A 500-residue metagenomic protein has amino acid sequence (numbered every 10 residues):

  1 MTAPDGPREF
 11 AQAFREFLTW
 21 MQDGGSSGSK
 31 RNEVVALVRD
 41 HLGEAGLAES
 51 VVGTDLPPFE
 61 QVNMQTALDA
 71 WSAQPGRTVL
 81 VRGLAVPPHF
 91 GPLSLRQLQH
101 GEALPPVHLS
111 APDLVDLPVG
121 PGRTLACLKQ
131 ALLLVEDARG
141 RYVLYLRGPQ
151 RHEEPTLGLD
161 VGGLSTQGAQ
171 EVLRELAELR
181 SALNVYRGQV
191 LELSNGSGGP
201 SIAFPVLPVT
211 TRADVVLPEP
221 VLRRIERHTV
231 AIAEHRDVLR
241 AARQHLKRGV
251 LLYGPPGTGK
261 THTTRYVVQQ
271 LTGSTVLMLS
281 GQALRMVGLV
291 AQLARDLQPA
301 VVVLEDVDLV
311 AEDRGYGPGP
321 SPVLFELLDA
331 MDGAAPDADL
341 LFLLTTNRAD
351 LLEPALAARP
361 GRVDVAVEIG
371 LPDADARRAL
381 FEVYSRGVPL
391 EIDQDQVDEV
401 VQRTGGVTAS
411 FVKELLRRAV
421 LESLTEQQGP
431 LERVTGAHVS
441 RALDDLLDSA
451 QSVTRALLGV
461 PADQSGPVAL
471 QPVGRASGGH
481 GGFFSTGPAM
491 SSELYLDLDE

Functional and structural regions predicted by a protein language model:
T2-E234, K247, P467-E500: AAA+ P-loop ATPase mechanoenzymes
P58, V215-E219, G317-P320, T346 (+2 more regions): Conserved phosphate/pyrophosphate-binding and hydrolysis machinery centered on Walker-type P-loop NTPases, extending
L68, L176, T264-V267, V290 (+2 more regions): Aromatic/hydrophobic pocket-lining residues that form π-stacking "cages" and hydrophobic walls in ligand
G168-L176, T263, V290, L380 (+1 more regions): Hydrophobic side chains in well-ordered alpha-helices
S181, E234-D237, D332, P336 (+3 more regions): Generic structural signal for secondary-structure transition and capping sites
T211, K260, L431-T435: A diffuse structural propensity rather than consistent per-protein peaks
R212-D395: Walker A/P-loop NTP-binding motif of AAA+ ATPase domains
R359, A374-E500: C-terminal alpha-helical "lid" subdomain
